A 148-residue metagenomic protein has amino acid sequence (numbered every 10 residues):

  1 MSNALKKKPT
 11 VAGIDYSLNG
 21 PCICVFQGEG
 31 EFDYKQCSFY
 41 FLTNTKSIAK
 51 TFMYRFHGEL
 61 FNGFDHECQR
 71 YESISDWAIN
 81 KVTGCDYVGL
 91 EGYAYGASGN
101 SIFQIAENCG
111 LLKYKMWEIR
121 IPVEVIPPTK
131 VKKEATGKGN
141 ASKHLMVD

Functional and structural regions predicted by a protein language model:
M1-D148: Phosphate- and other anionic-substrate recognition elements at nucleic-acid/protein interfaces
